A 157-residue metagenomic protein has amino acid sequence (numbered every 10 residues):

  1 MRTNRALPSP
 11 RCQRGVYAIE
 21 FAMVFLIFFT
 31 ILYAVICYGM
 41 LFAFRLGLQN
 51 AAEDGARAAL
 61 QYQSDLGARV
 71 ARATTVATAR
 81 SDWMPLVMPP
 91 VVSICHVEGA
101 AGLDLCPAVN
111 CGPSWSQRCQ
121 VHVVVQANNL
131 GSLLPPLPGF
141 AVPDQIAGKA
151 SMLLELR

Functional and structural regions predicted by a protein language model:
M1-R14: N-terminal leader/signal peptides at the extreme start of proteins
R2-T3, R45, E53-R157: Short, conserved structural patches
R14-I27: N-terminal signal-anchor/signal peptide hydrophobic helix marking the start of the first transmembrane segment
F25-G39: Short, strongly hydrophobic transmembrane alpha-helices
M40-N50: Alpha-helical transmembrane segments
